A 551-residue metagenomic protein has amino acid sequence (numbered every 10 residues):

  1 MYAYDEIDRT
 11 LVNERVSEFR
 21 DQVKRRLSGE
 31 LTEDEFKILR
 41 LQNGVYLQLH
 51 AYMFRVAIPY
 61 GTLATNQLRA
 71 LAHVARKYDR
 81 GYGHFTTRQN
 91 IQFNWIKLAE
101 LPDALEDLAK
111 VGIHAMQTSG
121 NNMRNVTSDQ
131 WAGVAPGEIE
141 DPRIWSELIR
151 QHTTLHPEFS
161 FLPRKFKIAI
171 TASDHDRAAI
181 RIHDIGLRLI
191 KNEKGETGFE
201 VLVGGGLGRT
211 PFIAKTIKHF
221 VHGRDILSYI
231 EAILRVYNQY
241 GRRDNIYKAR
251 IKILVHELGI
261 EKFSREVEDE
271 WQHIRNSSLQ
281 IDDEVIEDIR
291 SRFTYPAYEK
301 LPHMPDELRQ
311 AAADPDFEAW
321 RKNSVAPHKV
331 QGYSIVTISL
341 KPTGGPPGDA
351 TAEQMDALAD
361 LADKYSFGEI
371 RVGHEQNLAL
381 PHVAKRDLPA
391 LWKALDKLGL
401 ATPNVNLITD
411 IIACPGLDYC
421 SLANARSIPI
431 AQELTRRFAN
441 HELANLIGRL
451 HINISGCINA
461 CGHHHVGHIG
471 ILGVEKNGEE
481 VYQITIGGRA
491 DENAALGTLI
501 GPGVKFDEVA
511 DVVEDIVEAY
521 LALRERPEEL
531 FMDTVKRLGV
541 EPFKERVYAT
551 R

Functional and structural regions predicted by a protein language model:
M1-R551: Peripheral terminal and linker regions in Fe-S/redox and tRNA-modifying enzymes
